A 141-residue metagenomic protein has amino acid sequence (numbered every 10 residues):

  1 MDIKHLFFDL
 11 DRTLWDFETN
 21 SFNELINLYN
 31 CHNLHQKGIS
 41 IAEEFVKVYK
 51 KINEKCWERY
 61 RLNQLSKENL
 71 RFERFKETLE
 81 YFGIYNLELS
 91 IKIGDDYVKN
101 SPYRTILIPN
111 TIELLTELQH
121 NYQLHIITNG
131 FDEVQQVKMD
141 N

Functional and structural regions predicted by a protein language model:
M1-K51, Y81: Active-site neighborhood of HAD-like aspartate-dependent phosphohydrolases
S21-F22, I39-A42, K67-E68, N86-S90 (+1 more regions): Alpha-helix N-cap/helix-initiation sites
S21-N30, Y49-N53, F75, G94-V98 (+1 more regions): Hydrophobic alpha-helical core bundles mediating ligand binding, dimerization, or RNAP-core interactions
E24, R74, N110, L114: Charged catalytic carboxylate motif
N33-K37, W57, R61, L79 (+3 more regions): Secondary-structure transition/hinge residues
K47, K51-D95: A metal-dependent, Asp-based hydrolase signature
K92-I106, T111-N141: Substrate-recognition element of Asp-dependent hydrolases with the DxDx(T/V) motif
